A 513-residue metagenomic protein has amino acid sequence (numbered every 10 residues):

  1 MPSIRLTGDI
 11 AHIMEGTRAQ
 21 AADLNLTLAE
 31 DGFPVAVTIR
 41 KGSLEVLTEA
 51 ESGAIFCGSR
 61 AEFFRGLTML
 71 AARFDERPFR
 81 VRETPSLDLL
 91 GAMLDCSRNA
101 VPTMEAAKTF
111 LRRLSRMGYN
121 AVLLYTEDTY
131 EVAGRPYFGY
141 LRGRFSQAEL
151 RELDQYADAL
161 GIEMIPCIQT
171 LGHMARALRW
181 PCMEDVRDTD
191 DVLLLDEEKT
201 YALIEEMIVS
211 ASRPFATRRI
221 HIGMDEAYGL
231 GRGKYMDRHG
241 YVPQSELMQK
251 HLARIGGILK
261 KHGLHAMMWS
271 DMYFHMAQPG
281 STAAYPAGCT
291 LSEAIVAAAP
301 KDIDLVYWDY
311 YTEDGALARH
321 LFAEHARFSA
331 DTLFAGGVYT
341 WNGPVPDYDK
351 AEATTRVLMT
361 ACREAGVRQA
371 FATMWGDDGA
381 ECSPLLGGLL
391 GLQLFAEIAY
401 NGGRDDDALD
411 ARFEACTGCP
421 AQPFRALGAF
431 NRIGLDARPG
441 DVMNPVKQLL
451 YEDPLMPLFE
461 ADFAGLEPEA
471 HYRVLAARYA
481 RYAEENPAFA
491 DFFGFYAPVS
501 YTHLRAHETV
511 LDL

Functional and structural regions predicted by a protein language model:
M1, A50, L87-L89, P300: Sequence-level motif detector for i,i+2 pairs with an aromatic at +2
P2-A29, F63, A72-P78, R112 (+6 more regions): Substrate-binding groove of N-acetylhexosamine-processing glycoside hydrolases
D9, R40-G42, R60, S97 (+2 more regions): Generic structural motif
A11-L87: Carboxylate-rich, divalent-cation-coordinating active-site regions
P34-R40, E76-R80, G118-L124, Q169-L178 (+5 more regions): Short, functional N-terminal and low-complexity linear motifs
S52-K261, M267, F334-G336, W341 (+2 more regions): Feature activates predominantly on carbohydrate-active enzymes
